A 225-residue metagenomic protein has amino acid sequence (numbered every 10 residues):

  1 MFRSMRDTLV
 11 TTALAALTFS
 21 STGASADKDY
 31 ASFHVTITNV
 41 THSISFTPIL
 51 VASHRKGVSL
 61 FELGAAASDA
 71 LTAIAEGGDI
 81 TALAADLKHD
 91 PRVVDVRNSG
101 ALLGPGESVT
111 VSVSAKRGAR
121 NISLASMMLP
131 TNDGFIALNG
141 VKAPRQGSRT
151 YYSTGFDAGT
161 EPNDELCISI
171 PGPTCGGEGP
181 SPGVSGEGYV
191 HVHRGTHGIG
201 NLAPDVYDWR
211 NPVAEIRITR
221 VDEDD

Functional and structural regions predicted by a protein language model:
M1-V10: Bacterial N-terminal signal peptides that target proteins for export
S20-S21: N-terminal signal peptide c-region/cleavage motif recognized by signal peptidases
K28-S32, V40-R145: Structured domain cores in non-transmembrane regions
I49, F61-L63, A75, A85 (+3 more regions): Extracellular low-complexity, O-glycosylation-prone Ser/Thr/Pro/Gly-rich "stalks" and linkers flanking catalytic
